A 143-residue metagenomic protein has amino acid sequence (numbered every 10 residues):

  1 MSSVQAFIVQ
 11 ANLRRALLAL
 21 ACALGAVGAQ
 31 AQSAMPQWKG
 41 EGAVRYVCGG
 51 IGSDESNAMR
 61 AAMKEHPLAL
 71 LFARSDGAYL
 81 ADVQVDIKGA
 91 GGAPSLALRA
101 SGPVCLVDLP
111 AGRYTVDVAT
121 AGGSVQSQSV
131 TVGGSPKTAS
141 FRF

Functional and structural regions predicted by a protein language model:
S2-L17: Bacterial N-terminal signal peptides that target proteins for export
R15-G25: Bacterial N-terminal signal peptides
Q30-V83, T120-F143: Primarily secretory-pathway and cell-envelope proteins
Q84-S95: Short amphipathic beta-strand segments in non-cytosolic proteins
S95-S101, V130-T131: Short beta-strand segments within Ig-like beta-sandwich modules, predominantly Fibronectin type-III
G102-D108: Short, surface-exposed beta-strand/beta-hairpin micro-motifs centered on an aromatic residue
L109-G112, T131: Hydrophobic loop/turn residues within beta-sheet-rich immunoglobulin-like superfamily modules
G112-V118: A short tyrosine-centered beta-strand micro-motif
